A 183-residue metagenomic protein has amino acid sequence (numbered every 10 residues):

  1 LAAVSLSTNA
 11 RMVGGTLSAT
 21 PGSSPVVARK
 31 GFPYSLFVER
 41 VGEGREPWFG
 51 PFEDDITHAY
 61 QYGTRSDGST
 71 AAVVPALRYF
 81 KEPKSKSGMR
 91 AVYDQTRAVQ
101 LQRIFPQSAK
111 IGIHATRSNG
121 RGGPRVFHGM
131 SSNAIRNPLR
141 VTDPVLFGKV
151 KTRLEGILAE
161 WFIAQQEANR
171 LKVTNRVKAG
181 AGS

Functional and structural regions predicted by a protein language model:
L1-T64, T70: Conserved catalytic core of nucleotide-sugar-dependent glycosyltransferases
G50-F52, I56-S183: C-terminal catalytic/acceptor-binding lobe
